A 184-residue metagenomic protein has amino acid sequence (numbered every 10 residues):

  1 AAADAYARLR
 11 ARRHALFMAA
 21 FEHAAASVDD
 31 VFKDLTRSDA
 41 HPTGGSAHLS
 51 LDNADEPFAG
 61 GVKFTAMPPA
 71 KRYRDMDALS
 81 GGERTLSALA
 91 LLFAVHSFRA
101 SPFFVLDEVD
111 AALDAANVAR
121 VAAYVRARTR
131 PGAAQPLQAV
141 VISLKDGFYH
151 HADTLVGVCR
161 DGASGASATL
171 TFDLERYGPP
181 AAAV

Functional and structural regions predicted by a protein language model:
A1-V184: Terminal ABC-like ATPase head and other globular end-domains that cap long coiled-coil arms in SMC/Rad50/SbcC-family
